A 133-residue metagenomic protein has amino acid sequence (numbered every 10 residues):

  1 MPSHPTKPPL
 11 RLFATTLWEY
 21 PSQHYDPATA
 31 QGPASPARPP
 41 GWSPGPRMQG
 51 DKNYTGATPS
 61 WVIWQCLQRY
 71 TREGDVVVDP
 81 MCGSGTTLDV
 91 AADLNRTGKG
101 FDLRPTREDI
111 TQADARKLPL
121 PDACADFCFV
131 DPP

Functional and structural regions predicted by a protein language model:
M1-P133: Class I S-adenosyl-L-methionine-dependent methyltransferase catalytic core
